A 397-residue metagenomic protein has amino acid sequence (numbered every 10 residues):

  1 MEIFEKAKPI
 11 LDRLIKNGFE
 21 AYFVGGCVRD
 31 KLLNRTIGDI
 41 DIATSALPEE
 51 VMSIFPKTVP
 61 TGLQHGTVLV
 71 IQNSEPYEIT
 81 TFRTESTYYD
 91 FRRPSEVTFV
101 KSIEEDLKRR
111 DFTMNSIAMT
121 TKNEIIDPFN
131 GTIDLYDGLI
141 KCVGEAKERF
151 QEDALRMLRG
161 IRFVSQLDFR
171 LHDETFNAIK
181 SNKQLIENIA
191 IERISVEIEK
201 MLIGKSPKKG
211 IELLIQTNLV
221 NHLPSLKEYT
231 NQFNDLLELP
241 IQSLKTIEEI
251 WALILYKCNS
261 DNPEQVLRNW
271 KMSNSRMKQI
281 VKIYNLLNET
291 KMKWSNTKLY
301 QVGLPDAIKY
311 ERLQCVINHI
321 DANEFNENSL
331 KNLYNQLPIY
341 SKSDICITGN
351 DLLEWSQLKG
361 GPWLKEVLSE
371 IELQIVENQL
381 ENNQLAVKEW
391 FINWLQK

Functional and structural regions predicted by a protein language model:
M1-K397: Catalytic cores of the polymerase beta-like nucleotidyltransferase superfamily and closely associated nucleotide
